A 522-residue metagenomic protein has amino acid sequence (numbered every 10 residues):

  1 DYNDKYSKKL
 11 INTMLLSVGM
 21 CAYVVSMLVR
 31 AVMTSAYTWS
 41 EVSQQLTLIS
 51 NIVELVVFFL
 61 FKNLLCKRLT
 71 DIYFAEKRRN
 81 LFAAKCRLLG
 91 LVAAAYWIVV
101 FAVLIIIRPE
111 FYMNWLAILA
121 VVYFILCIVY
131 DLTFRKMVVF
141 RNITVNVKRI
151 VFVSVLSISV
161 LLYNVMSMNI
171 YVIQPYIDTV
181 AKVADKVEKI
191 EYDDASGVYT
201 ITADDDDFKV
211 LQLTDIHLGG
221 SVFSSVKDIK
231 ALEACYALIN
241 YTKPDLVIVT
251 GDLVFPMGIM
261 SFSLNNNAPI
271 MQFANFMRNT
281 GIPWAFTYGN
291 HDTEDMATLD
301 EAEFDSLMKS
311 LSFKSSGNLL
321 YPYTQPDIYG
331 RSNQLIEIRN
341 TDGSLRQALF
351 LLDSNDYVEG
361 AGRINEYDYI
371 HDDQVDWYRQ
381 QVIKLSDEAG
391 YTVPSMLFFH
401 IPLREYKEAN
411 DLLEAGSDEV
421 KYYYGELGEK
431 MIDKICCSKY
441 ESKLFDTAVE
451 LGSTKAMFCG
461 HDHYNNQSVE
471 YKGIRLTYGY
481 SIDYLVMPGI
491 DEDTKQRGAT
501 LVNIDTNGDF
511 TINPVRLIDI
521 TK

Functional and structural regions predicted by a protein language model:
Y96-M137: Membrane-embedded alpha-helical segments of integral membrane proteins
W115-C127, D131, N164-I190, S196 (+3 more regions): Binuclear metal-dependent phosphoesterase catalytic core
V145-M168: Internal/C-terminal transmembrane anchor helices
N164-N267: N-terminal active-site segment of His-dependent metallophosphoesterases
P175-Y199, A268-G390, Y484, R497-N503: Extended active-site neighborhood of metal-dependent phosphoesterases/phosphodiesterases
G219-G220, F255-G258, F286-T298, Y357-G360 (+4 more regions): Active-site environment of divalent metal-dependent phosphoester hydrolases
F223-K227, G251-N275, T293-F313, A409 (+1 more regions): Metal-dependent catalytic neighborhoods of phosphoester/phosphodiester hydrolases
T242-L246, A348-L351, R363-D462, N466: His/acidic metal-ligating clusters that form di-metal
